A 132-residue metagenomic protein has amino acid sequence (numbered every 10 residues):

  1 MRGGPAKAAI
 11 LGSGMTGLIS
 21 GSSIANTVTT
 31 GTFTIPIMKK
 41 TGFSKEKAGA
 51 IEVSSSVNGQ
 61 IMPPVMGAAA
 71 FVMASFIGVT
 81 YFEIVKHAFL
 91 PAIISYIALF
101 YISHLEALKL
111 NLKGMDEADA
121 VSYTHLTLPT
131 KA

Functional and structural regions predicted by a protein language model:
M1-G59: Hydrophobic transmembrane alpha-helices that form the pore/transport pathway of multi-pass ion and small-solute
G3, N26, T30, I77 (+3 more regions): Catalytic cores of large soluble enzymes that bind and process phosphate-bearing ligands
K7, K39-K40, K45-K47, K86 (+3 more regions): Context-gated lysine
I10, V28-T29, K47, G67-V72 (+1 more regions): Juxtamembrane/interface motifs at transmembrane-helix termini
I61, A69-S122: Juxtamembrane and boundary regions of transmembrane helices in multi-pass small-molecule transporters and channels
T124-T130: Conserved small/polar residues in nucleotide/adenosyl-binding loops
